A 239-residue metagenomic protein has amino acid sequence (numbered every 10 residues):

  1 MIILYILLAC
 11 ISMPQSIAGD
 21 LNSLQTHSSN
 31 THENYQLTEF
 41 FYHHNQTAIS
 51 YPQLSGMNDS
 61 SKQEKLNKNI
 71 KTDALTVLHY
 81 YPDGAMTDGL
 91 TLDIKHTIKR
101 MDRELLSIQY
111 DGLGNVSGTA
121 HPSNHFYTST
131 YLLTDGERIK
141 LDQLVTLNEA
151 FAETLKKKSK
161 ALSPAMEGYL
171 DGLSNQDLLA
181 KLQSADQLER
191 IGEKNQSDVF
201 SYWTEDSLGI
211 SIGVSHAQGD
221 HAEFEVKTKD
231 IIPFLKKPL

Functional and structural regions predicted by a protein language model:
M1-G19: Sec-dependent N-terminal signal peptides of Gram-positive bacterial secreted proteins and lipoproteins
P14-L239: Compositionally biased intrinsically disordered regions enriched in Thr/Gly
